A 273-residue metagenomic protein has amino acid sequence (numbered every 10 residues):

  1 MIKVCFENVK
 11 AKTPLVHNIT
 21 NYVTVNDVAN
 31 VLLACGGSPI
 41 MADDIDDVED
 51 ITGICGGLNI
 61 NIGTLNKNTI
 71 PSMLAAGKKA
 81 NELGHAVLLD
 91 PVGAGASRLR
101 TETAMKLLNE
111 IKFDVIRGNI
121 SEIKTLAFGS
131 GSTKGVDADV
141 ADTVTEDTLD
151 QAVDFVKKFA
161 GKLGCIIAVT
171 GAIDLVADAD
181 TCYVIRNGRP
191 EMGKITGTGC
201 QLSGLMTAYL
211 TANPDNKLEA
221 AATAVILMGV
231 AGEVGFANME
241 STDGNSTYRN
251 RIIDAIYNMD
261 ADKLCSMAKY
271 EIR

Functional and structural regions predicted by a protein language model:
I2-L89: Conserved N-terminal subdomain of the carbohydrate kinase-like
T69-G118: Glycine/small-residue-rich loop that forms an oxyanion/phosphate-binding "nest" at active or ligand-binding sites
T101-C182: Conserved phosphate/ATP/ADP-binding segment of small-molecule kinases
F155-V156, A160, K217-G232, I252-I253: Short, well-structured alpha-helical segments that form the helix of a local strand-helix-strand
I185-T196: Short pre-catalytic strand/loop immediately N-terminal to key active-site residues, enriched for Gly-Thr
K194-L227: Short, small-residue alpha-helix embedded
V230-R273: Charged C-terminal helix
